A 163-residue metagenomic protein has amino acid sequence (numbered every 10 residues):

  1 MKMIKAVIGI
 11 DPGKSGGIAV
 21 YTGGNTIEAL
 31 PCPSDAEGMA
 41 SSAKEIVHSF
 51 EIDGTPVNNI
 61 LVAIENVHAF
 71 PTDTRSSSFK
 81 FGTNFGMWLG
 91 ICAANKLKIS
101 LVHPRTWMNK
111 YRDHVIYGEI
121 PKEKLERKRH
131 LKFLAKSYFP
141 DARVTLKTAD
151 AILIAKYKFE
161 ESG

Functional and structural regions predicted by a protein language model:
M1-G163: Phosphate- and other anionic-substrate recognition elements at nucleic-acid/protein interfaces
